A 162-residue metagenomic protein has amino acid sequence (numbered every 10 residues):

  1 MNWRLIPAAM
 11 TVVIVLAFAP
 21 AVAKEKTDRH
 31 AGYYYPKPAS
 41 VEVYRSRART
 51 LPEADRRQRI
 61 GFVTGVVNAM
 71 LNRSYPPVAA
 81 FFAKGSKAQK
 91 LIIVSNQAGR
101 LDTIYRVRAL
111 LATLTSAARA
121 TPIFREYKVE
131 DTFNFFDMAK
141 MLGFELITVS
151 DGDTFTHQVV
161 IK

Functional and structural regions predicted by a protein language model:
M1-A8: Bacterial N-terminal signal peptides that target proteins for export
W3, L16, G32-Y34: Generic N-terminal simple sequence motifs
A9-A17: Bacterial N-terminal signal peptides
V15, S86, A139-M141: A generic structural signal for short, solvent-exposed coil/turn residues that cap or connect secondary-structure
V22-Q89, G99-D102: N-proximal, solvent-exposed amphipathic alpha-helical segments enriched in charged/polar residues
A69-N134: Mature extracytoplasmic domains of secretory-pathway proteins
R119-I161: A short amphipathic beta-strand at an alpha->beta junction
